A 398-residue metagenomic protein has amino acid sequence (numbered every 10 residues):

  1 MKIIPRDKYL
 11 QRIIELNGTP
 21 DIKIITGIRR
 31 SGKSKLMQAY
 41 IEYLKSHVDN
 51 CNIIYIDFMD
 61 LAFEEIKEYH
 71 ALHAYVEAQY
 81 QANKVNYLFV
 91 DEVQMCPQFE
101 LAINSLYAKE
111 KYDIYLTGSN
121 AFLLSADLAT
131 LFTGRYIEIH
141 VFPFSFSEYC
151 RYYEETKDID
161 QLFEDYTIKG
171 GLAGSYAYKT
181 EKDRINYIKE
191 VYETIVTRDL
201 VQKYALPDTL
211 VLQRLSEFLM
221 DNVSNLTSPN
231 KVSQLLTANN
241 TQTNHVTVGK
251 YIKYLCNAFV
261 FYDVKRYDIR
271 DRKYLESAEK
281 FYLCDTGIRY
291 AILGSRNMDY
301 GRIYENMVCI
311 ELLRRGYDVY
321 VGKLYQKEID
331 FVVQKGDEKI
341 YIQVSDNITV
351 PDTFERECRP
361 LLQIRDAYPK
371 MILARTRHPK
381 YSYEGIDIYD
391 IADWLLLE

Functional and structural regions predicted by a protein language model:
I3-P20: Pre-Walker A adenine-sensing motif
I25: Hydrophobic anchor at the beta1->P-loop junction of P-loop NTPases
K33: Conserved lysine of the Walker
L36, Y40: Hydrophobic positions on the alpha1 helix immediately C-terminal to the Walker A/P-loop
I54, E181-K339: Accessory nucleic acid-recognition modules appended to NTPase machines
I54-K84: Short glycine-rich substrate-engagement loop in P-loop NTPases that contacts/grips substrate
S119-A121, A126-L226, F259-Y262: Interdomain motor-coupling "hinge/lid" segment immediately C-terminal to the ATP-binding subdomain of NTP-driven enzymes
R377-E398: Domain-level recognition of nuclease-like catalytic cores that cleave nucleotide substrates
